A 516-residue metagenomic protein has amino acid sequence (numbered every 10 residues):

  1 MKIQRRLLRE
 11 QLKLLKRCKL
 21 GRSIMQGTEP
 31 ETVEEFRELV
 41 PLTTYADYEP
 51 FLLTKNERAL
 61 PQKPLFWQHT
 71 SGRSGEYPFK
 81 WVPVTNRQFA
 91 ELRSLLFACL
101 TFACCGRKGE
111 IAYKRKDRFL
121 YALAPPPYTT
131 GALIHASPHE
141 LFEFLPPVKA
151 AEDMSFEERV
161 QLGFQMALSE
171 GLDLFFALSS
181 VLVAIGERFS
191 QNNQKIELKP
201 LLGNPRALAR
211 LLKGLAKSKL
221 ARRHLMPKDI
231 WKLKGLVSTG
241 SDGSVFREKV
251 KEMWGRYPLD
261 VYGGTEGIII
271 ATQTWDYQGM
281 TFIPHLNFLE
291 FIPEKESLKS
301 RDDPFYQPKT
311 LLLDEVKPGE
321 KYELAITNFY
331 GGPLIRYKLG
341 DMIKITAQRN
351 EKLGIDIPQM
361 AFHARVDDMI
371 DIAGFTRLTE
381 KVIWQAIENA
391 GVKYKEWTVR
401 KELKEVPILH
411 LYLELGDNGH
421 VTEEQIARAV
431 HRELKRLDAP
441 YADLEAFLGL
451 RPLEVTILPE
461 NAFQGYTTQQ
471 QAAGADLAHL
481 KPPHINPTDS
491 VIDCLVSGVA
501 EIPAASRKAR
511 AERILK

Functional and structural regions predicted by a protein language model:
M1-M25, F36-V40, F51, H135-K516: Active-site glycine/GP-rich loop and adjacent strand/helix microenvironment that borders small-molecule binding pockets
R6-W67, Y77-T85, F89-E91, L95-A112 (+1 more regions): Active-site diphosphate/adenylate-binding microenvironment
Q68, V82-T85, L123, F176-S179 (+1 more regions): Glycine-rich, histidine-containing beta strand-loop boundary motifs that form or position
Q68-Y77, T265-G267, L339: Ser/Thr-glycine-rich phosphate-binding loops at phosphate-binding pockets of nucleotides, nucleotide cofactors
F102-F142, A150: Conserved AMP-binding loop of ANL adenylate-forming enzymes
